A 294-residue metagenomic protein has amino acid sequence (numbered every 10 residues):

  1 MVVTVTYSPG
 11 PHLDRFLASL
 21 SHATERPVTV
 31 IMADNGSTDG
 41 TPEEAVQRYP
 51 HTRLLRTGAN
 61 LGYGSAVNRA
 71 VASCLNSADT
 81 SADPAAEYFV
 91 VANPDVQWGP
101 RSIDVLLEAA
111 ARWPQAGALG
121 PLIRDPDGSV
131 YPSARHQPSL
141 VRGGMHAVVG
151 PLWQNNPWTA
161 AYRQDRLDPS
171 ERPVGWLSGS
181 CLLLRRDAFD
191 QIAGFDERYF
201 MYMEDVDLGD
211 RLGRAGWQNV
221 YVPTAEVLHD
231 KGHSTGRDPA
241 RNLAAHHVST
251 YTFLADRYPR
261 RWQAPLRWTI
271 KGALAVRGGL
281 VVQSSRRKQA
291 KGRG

Functional and structural regions predicted by a protein language model:
A18-P27: Short, acidic, metal-binding catalytic loop of nucleotide-sugar glycosyltransferases
S19, D34-E43, A59: A conserved acidic beta->alpha catalytic loop
T57-P84, V105: Glycine-rich, basic loop-to-helix element that forms the pyrophosphate-binding segment of sugar-nucleotide handling
F89: Short aromatic/hydrophobic "clamp" motif used to bind/position activated sugar donors
V96-P132: Conserved donor NDP-sugar-binding/catalytic core segment of glycosyltransferases
P138-V174: Short, flexible, basic/aromatic active-site loop/helix in glycosyltransferases
R166-E226: A short, conserved alpha-helix in the catalytic core of glycosyltransferases
D207-K288: Active-site-adjacent helix/loop segment of glycosyltransferases that harbors family-specific signature motifs
